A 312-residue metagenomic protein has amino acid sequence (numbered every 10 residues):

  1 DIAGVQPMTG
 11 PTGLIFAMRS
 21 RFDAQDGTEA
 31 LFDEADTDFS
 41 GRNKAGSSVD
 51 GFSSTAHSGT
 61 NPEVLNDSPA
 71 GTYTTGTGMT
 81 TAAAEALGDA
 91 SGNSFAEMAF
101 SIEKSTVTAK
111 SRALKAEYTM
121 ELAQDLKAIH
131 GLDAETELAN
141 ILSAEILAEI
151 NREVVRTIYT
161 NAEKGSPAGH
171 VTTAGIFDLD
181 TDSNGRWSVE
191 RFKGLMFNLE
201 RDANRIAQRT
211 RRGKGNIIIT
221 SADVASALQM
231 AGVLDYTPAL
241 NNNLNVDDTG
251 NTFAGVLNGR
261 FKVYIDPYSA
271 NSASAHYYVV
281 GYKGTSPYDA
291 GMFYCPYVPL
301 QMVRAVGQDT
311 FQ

Functional and structural regions predicted by a protein language model:
D1, G76-G78, G88-G92, A96-E149 (+5 more regions): Sequence/fold signature of self-assembling virion shell proteins
D1-T9: Intrinsically disordered, low-complexity regulatory segments in eukaryotic proteins
V5, L14-A109: Assembly/oligomerization interface modules of large self-assembling protein complexes
M8, A134-E135, I150-T173: Short, glycine/acidic-rich hinge or "gate" loops at secondary-structure transitions that mediate conformational
M8-P11, T108-K110, T210-R212: Extracellular/periplasmic catalytic domains that process cell-envelope and extracellular macromolecules
P11-D23, I141-A148: Hydrophobic/aromatic-rich, well-ordered segments within soluble, folded domains that form packed cores
V155, A203-I206: Structured binding elements
G165-E190: Acidic/histidine-rich catalytic neighborhood
